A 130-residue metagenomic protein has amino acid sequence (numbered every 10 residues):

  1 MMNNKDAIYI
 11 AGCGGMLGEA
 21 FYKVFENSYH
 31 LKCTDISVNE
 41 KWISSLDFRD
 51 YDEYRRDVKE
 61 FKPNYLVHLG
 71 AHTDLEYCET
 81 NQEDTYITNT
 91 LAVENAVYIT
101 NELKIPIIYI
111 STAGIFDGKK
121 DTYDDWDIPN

Functional and structural regions predicted by a protein language model:
M2-S28: N-terminal Rossmann NAD(P)H-binding glycine-rich loop of SDR-like oxidoreductase domains
A11, T34, L66-G70, I107-A113: SDR active-site strand-loop-helix element
M16, Y29-E40: Conserved glycine-rich Rossmann-like NAD(P)H-binding loop of the short-chain dehydrogenase/reductase
Y29, F61, I99-L103: Helix C-cap/helix->beta junction micro-motif
I36-D52: Rossmann-fold cofactor-recognition segment
F48-T88: NAD(P)H-binding glycine-rich loop region in Rossmannoid oxidoreductase-like domains and their noncatalytic homologs
T80-I108: NAD(P)-cofactor binding segment of oxidoreductase domains
I87, L91-N95, G114-N130: Catalytic helix-loop patch of NAD(P)-dependent Rossmann-fold dehydrogenases
